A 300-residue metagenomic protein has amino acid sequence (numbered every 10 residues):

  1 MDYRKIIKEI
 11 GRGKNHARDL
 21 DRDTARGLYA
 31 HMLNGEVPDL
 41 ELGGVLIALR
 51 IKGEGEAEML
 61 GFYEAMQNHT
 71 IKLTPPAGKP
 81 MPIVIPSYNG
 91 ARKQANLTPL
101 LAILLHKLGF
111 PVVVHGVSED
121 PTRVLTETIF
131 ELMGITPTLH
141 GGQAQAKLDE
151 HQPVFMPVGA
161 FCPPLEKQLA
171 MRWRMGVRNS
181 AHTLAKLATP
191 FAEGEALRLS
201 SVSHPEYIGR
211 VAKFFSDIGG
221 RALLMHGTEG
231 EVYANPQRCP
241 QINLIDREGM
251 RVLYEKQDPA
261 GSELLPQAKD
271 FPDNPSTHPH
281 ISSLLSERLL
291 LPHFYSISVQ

Functional and structural regions predicted by a protein language model:
M1-Q94, H106-V112, P272, L284-L290: Acidic, glycine/proline-rich low-complexity segments that act as flexible tails and inter-domain linkers
D2-K5, E9, G13-N15, D19-L20 (+4 more regions): Glycine-rich anion-binding loops and their surrounding alpha/beta cores
G44, L100-L104, S298-Q300: Short amphipathic alpha-helical face segments that pack within enzyme cores and frequently flank/anchor catalytic
K52, A91-R92, S118-P121, C162 (+1 more regions): Gly/Ser/Thr-rich loops at beta-strand to alpha-helix junctions that form or flank small-molecule/cofactor-binding
G78-K147: A generic, well-ordered mixed alpha/beta core segment in the N-terminal half of proteins
